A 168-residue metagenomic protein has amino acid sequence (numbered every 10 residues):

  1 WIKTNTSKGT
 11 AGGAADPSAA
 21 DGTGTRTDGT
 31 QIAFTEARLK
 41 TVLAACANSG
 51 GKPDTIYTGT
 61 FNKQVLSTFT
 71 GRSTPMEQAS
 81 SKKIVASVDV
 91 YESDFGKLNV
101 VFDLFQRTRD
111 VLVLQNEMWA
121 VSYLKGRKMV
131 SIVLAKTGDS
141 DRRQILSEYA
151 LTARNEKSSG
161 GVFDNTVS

Functional and structural regions predicted by a protein language model:
W1-S168: Core alpha/beta structural scaffold of self-assembling particle/tube/pore-forming proteins
